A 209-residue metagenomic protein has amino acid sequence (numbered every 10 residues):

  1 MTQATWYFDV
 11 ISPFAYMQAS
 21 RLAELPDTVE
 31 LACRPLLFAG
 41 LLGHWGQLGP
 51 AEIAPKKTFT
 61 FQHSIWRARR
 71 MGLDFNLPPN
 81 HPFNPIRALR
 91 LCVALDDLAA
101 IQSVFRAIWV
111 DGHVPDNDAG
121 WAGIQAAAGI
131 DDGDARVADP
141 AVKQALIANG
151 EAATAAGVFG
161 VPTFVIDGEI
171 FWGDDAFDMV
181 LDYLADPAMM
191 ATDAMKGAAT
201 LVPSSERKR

Functional and structural regions predicted by a protein language model:
Q3, I11, M17-V29, S103-R209: C-terminal cap of thioredoxin/glutaredoxin-like
V10, F14-D111, A194-R209: Structural alpha/beta surface segment adjacent to cysteine/selenocysteine redox centers across thiol/disulfide enzymes
